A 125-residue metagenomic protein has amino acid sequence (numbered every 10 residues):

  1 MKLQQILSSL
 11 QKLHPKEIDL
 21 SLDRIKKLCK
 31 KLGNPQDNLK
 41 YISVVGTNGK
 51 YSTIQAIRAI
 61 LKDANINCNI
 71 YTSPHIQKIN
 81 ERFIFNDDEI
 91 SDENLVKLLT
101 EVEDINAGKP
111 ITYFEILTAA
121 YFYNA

Functional and structural regions predicted by a protein language model:
M1-G46, T53, A59-I66, Y71: Short functional linear segments
L22, C29-D37, D63-A125: ATP-dependent carboxylate-amine ligase catalytic core
V45-N48, N86: Short glycine-rich loop/turn motifs that provide flexible caps or phosphate-binding loops at active sites
N48-K50, H75-I76: Short active-site-proximal "capping" loops at secondary-structure junctions
K50-T53, S91: Short, electropositive, low-hydrophobicity segments enriched in small/polar residues
T53-I54, N80: Short glycine-/acidic-enriched loop or helix-start segments at secondary-structure transitions that form or flank
